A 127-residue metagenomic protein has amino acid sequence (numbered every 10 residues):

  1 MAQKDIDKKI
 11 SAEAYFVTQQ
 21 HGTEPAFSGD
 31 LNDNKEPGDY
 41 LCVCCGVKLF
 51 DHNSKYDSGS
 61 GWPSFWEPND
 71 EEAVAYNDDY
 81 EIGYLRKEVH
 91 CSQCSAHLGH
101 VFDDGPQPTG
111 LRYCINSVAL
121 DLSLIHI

Functional and structural regions predicted by a protein language model:
M1-E24: Start-of-domain signal
D39, R86-E88, L111: Residues immediately within or flanking Cys/His clusters that coordinate Zn2+ in small zinc-binding modules
C42, C91-C94: Short cysteine-rich clusters marking metal-coordination/redox-active sites
G46, S95, I115-V118: Cys/His-coordinated zinc-binding microdomains
D51-H52, H100-V101, L120-S123: Short, non-ligating residues that shape and space the ligands of small metal-coordination modules and catalytic
D70-H90: Mid-chain, well-packed structural core segment of small domains
D79-L85, D103-G110: Short linker/helix segments within small regulatory modules
I125-I127: Conserved small/polar residues in nucleotide/adenosyl-binding loops
